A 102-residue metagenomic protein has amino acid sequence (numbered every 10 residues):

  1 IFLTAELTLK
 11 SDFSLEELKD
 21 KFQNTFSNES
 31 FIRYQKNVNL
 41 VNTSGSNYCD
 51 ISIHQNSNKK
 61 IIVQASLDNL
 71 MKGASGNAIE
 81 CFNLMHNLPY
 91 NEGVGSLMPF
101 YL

Functional and structural regions predicted by a protein language model:
I1-Q64, M71: C-terminal substrate-binding/catalytic lobe of Rossmann-fold NAD(P)-dependent oxidoreductases
Y48-D50, H54-L102: NAD(P)-dependent Rossmann-like dehydrogenase/reductase catalytic/cofactor-binding core
